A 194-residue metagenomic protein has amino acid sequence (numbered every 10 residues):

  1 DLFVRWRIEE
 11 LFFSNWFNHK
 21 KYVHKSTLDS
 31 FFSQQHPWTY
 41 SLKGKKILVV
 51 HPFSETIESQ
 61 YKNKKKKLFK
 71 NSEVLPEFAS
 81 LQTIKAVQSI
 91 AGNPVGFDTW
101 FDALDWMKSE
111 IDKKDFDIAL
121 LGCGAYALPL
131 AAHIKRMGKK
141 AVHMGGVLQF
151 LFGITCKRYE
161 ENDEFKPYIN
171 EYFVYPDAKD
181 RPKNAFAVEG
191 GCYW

Functional and structural regions predicted by a protein language model:
D1-E77: Electropositive, gly/pro-rich neighborhoods at or near active sites that engage anionic ligands
W16-H24, Q82-W106: Glycine-rich phosphate-binding "P-loop"
G44, D115-F116: A general structural motif
L48, Q82-I84, L120, V142: Hydrophobic/aromatic beta-strand patches that form the interior of the parallel beta-sheet core in alpha/beta enzyme
P52-T56, L120-P129, G145-Q149: Gly/Ser/Thr-rich loops at beta-strand to alpha-helix junctions that form or flank small-molecule/cofactor-binding
D102-D115, Y126-L128: A short, acidic, amphipathic alpha-helical segment used as a generic capping/interface helix at domain edges
P129-W194: C-terminal functional extensions of proteins
